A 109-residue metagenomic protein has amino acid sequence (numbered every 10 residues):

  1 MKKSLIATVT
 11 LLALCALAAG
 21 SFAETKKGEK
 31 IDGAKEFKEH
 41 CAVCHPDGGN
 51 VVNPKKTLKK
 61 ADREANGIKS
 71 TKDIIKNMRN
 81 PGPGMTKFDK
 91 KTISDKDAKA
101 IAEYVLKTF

Functional and structural regions predicted by a protein language model:
M1-G28, F109: N-terminal export/targeting leaders of redox proteins
F22, S70-K72, M85-T86: Short, surface-exposed, polar/charged, turn-prone segments marking secondary-structure boundaries
T25-A42: Short N-terminal segments immediately surrounding and downstream of signal-peptide cleavage
K27, I68, S94-D95: Short coil/turn and helix-start
K30, A34, P46-K76: Gly/Gly-Pro-rich "capping" loops immediately C-terminal to redox-active cysteine motifs in periplasmic/lumenal
K38-D47, I101, V105: The canonical Cys-X-X-Cys-His
V52-D62, K76-F109: Axial heme c-ligation environment in periplasmic c-type cytochrome domains
